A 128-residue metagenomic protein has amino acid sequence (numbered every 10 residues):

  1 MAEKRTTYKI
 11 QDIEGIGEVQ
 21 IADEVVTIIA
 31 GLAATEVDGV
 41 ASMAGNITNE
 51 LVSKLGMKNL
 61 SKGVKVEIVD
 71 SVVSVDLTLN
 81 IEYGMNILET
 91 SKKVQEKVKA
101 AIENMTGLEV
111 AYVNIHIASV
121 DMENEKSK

Functional and structural regions predicted by a protein language model:
A2-Y83, I87, V110-N114, A118-S119 (+1 more regions): Contiguous, often N-terminal, cationic amphipathic patches that form binding interfaces
I87-V110: Short, non-transmembrane amphipathic alpha-helical segments
